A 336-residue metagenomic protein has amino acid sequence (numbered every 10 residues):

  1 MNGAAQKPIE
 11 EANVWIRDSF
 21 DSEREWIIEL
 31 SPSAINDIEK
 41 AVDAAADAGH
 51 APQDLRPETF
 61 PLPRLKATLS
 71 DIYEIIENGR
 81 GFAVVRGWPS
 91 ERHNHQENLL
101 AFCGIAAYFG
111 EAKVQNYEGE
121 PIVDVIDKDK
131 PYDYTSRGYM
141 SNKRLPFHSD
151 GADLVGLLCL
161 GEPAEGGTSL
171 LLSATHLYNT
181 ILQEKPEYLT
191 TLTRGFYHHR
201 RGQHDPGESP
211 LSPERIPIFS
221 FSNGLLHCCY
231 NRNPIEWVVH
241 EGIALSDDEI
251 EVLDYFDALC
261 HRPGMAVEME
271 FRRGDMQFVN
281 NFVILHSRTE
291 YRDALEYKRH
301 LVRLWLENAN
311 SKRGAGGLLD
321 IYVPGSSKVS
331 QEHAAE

Functional and structural regions predicted by a protein language model:
M1-K66, S70-I72, N78, A83 (+4 more regions): Active-site environment of non-heme Fe oxygenases that use a 2-His-1-carboxylate facial triad
Q96-C103, L171-S173: "Short basic amphipathic alpha-helical interaction patches in structured regions
F102-K113: A short alpha->loop->secondary-structure connector
